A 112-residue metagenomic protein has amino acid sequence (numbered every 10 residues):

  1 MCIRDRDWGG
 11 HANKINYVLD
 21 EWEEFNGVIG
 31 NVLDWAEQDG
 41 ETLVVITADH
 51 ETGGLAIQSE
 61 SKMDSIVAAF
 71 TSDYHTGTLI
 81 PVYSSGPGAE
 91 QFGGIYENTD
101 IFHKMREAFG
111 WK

Functional and structural regions predicted by a protein language model:
M1-I3: Conserved small/polar residues in nucleotide/adenosyl-binding loops
D5, D100-K112: …; additionally, a secondary subgroup of soluble metalloenzymes is captured
D7-K14, G53-I57, Q91-G93: Extracytoplasmic/secreted cell-surface and envelope-processing proteins
G9-G27: Active-site-proximal segments of metal-dependent phosphoesterases and phosphodiesterases across multiple
E21-K62: Metal-dependent active-site segment of extracytoplasmic phospho-/sulfohydrolases and closely related
D49, V82, M105: Divalent metal-coordination and catalytic microenvironments
I57-H75: Conserved, well-ordered active-site substructure
T71-N98, F102: Substrate-binding rim/cap in mid-to-C-terminal beta-strand-loop elements of soluble/periplasmic
